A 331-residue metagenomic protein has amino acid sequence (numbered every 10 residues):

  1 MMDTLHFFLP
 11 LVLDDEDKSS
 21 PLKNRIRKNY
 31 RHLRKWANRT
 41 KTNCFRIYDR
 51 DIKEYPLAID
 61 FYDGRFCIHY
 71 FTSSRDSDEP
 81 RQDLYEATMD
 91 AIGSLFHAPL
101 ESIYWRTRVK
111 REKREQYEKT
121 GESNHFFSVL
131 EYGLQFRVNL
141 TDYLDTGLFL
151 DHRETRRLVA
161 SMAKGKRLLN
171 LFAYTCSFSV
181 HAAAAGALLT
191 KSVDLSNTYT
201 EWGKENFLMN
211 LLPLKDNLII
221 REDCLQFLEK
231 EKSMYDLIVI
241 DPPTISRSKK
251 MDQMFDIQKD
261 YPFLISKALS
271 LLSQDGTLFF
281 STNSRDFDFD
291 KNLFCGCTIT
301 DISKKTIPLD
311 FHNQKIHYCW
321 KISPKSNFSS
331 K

Functional and structural regions predicted by a protein language model:
M1-D63, F71: Non-catalytic accessory regions of SAM-dependent methyltransferases
A58-D60, L84-F149, R157: Non-catalytic substrate-recognition/targeting regions of SAM-dependent transferases
G165-Y174: Conserved class I S-adenosyl-L-methionine
T175-A187: Conserved SAM-binding loop of SAM-dependent methyltransferases across substrates and taxa, primarily the Class I
L189-D194: Conserved SAM-binding motif I beta-strand of class I
L195-L237: S-adenosyl-L-methionine
C224-D301: S-adenosylmethionine
T277-K331: C-terminal catalytic and target-recognition region of SAM-dependent MTase-like enzymes, primarily methyltransferases
